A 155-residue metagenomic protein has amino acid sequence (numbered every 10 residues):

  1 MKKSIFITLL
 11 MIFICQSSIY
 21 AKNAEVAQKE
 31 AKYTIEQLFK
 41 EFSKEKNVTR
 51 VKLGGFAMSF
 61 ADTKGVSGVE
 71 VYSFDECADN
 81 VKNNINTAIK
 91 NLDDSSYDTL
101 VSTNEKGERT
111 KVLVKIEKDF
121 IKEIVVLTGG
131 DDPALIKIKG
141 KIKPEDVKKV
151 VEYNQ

Functional and structural regions predicted by a protein language model:
M1-A27: Bacterial Sec-dependent N-terminal signal peptides
I19-K29, N86-N91, L127: Mature, folded catalytic cores of secreted/periplasmic enzymes
Y20, Q37-K40, D146-K149: Flexible, processing/modification-adjacent segments and terminal tails in exported/periplasmic/extracellular proteins
E25-I85: Early exported N-terminus immediately downstream of N-terminal targeting peptides
K64-S67, I121-K122, K148-V151: Localized chelating/binding microdomains that coordinate divalent metal ions or stabilize phosphate-bearing
T87-D146: Surface-exposed, polar helix/loop patches in the mature regions of secreted/periplasmic/lumenal proteins that form
K143-Q155: Short, low-complexity, Pro/Ser/Thr/Gly-rich segments in the mature regions of secreted, periplasmic
